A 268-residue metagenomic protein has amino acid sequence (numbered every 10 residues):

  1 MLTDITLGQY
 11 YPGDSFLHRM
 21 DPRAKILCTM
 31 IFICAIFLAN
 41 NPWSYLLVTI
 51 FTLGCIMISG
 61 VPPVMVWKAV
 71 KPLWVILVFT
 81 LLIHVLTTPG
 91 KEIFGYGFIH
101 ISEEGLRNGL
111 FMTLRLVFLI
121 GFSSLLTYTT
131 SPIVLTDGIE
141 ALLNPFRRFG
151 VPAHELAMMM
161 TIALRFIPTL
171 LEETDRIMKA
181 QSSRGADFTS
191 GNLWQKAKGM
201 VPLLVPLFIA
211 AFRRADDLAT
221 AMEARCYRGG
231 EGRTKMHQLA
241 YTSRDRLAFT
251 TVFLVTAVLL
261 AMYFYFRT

Functional and structural regions predicted by a protein language model:
M1-S44, V48-M57, A141-N144, R148-V151 (+3 more regions): Transmembrane alpha-helix interface motif
D14, F37, G60-M65, Y96 (+4 more regions): Membrane-helix interfacial "entry" motifs
K25, V64-W74, A248: Alpha-helical transmembrane segments and their helix-start/interface "positive-inside/aromatic belt" motifs in integral
N41, Y45, G60-V64, T88-Y96 (+2 more regions): Transmembrane helix-loop junctions in multipass membrane proteins, especially transporters and channels
F51-V61, I76-F79: Alpha-helical transmembrane segments and their membrane-interface exit regions
A69-L77, T113, V117, L207 (+3 more regions): Loop-to-transmembrane-helix entry motif
L73-A186: Juxtamembrane/interface alpha-helical elements of multi-pass membrane proteins
